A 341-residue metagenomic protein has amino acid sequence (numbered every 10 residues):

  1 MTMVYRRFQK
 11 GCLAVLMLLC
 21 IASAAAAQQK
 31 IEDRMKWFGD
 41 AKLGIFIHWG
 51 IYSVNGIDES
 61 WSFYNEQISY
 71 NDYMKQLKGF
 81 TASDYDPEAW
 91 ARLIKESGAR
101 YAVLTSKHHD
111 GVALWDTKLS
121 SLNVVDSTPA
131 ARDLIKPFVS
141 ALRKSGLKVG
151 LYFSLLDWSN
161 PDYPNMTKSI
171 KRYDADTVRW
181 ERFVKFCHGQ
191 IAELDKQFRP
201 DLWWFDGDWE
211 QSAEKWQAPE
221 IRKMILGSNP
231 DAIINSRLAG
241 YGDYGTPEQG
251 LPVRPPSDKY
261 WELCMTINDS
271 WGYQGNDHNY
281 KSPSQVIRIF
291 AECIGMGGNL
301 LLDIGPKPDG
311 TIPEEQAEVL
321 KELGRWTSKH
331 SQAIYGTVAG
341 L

Functional and structural regions predicted by a protein language model:
M1-L13: Bacterial N-terminal signal peptides that target proteins for export
Y5, M17, A25-A27, I170: Compositionally biased non-globular segments, especially hydrophobic aliphatic-rich helices of signal peptides
C12-A22: Bacterial N-terminal signal peptides
A27-L341: Mature catalytic domains of secreted/periplasmic carbohydrate-active enzymes
